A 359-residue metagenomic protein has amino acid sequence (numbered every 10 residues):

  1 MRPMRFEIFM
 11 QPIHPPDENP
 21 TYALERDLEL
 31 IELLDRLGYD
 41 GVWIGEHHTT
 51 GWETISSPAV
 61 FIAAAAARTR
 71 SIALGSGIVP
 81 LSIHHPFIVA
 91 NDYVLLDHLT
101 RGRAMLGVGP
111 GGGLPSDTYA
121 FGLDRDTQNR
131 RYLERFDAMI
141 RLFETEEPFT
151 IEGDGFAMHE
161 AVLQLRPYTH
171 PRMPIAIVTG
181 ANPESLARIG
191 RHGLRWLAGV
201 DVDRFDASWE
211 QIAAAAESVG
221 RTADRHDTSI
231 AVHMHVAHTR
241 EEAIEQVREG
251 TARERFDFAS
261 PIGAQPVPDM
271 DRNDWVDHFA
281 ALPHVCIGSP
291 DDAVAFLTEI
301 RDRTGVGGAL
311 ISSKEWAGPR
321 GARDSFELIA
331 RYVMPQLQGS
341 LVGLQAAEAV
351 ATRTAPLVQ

Functional and structural regions predicted by a protein language model:
M1-L74, P171-M173, A347-R353, Q359: N-terminal beta1-alpha1-beta2 module of alpha/beta enzyme domains
R2, I8, D126-L163, D203-G308 (+2 more regions): An alpha-helical appendage that flanks or caps ligand/catalytic pockets
R2-Y22, I83-I151, L197, V202-R204 (+2 more regions): Flexible, glycine-rich active-site loops centered on histidine and acidic residues that chelate a metal or position
F6-M10, V42-I44, L74-S76, A104-V108 (+4 more regions): Hydrophobic faces of well-ordered beta-strands that scaffold small-molecule active sites in alpha/beta enzyme cores
M10-E25, V79-F87, P171-A181, H235-A237 (+1 more regions): Active-site mouth loops of central-metabolism enzymes
L34, G38, E46, A65 (+8 more regions): Conserved, mostly hydrophobic/aromatic
G41-A65, P80, G112, V200-V202 (+1 more regions): Glycine-rich, proline-tolerant flexible connector loops at the mouths of alpha/beta enzymes
I55-S76, R131-R135, E327-L341: Alpha-helix-loop-beta-strand connector modules within alpha/beta enzyme cores
